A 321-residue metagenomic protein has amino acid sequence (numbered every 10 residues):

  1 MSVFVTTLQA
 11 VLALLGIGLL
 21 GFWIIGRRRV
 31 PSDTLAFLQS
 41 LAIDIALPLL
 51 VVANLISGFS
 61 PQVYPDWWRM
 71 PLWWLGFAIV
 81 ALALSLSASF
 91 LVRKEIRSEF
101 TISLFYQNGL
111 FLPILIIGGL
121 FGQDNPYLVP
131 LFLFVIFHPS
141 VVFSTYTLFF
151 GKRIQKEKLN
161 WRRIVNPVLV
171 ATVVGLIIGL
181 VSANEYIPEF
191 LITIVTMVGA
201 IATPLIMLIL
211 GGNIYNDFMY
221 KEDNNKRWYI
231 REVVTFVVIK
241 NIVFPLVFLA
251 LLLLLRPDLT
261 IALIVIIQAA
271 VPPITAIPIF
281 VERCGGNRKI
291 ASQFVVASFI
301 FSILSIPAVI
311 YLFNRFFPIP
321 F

Functional and structural regions predicted by a protein language model:
M1-F321: Alpha-helical transmembrane segments of multi-pass small-molecule/ion transporters
